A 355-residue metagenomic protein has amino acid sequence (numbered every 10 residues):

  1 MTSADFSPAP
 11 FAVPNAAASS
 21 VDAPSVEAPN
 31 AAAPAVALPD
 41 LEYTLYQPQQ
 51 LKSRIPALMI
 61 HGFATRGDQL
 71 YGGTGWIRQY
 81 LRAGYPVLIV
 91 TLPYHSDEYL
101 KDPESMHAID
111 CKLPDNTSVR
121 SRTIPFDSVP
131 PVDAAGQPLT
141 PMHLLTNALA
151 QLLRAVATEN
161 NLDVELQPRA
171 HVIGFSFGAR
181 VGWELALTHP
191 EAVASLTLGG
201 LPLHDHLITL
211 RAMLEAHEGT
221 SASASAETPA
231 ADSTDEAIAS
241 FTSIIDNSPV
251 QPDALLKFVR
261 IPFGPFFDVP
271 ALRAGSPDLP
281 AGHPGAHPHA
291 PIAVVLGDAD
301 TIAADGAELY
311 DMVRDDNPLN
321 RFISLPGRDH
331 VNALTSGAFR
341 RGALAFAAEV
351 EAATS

Functional and structural regions predicted by a protein language model:
G62-R66: Active-site glycine-rich loops that stabilize anionic/oxyanionic intermediates across multiple enzyme folds
G67-W76, D305-G306: The serine-hydrolase catalytic nucleophile loop
L81-K101: Conserved alpha/beta-hydrolase
H143-P168: Conserved acidic catalytic loop of the alpha/beta-hydrolase fold
L187, L196-S221: Flexible "cap/lid" loop of the alpha/beta hydrolase fold
P288, V294-L296: Short beta-strand/loop motif that positions the catalytic acidic residue of the alpha/beta-hydrolase fold
D298-R321, L325: Conserved loop-alpha-helix segment in the C-terminal half of the alpha/beta-hydrolase fold that carries the catalytic
R328-A338: Catalytic histidine-centered segment of alpha/beta-hydrolase-like enzymes
